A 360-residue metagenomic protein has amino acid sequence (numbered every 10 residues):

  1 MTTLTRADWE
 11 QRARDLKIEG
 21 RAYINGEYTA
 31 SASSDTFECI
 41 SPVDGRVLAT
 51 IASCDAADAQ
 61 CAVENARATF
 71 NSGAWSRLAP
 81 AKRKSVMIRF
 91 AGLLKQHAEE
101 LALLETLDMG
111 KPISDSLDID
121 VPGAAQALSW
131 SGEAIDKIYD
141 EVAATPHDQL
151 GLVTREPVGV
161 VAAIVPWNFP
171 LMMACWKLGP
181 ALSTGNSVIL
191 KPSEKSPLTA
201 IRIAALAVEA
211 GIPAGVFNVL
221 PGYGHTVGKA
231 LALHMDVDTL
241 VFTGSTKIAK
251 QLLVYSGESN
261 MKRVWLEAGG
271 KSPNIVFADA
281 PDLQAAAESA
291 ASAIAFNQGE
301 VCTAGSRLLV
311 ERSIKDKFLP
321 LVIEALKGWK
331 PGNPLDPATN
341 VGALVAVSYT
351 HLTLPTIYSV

Functional and structural regions predicted by a protein language model:
M1-I51, S85, R89, I138-I164 (+1 more regions): Terminal low-complexity tails and localization/encapsulation signals of metabolic enzymes
Q11, A57-E64, A68, A81 (+10 more regions): Replace "anionic and nucleotidyl ligands
R46-I138: Glycine-rich loop-to-alpha-helix module at the N-terminal edge of alpha/beta enzyme cores
F70, A74, A91-A98, A102 (+11 more regions): Structural signal for hydrophobic packing residues in well-ordered secondary-structure cores of soluble enzyme domains
L104-P112, V142-D148, D336-G342: Short linear capping/connector segments at secondary-structure termini
Y139-A285, V360: Rossmann-like NAD(P) dinucleotide-binding subdomain of oxidoreductase/dehydrogenase enzymes
T239, K247-L352, S359-V360: ALDH superfamily catalytic-core signature
